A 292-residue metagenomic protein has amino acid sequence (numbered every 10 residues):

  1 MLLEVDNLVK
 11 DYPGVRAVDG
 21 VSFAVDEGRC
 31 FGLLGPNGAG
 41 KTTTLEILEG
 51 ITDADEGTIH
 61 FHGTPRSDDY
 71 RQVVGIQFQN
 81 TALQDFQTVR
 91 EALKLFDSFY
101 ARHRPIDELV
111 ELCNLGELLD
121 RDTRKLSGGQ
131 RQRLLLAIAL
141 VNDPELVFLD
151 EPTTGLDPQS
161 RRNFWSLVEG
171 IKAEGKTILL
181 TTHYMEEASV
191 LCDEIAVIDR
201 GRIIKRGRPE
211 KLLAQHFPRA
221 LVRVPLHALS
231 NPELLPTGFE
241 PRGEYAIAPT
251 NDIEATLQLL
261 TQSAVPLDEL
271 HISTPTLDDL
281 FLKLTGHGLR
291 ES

Functional and structural regions predicted by a protein language model:
M1-V9, H287-S292: ABC-family P-loop ATPase nucleotide-binding domain
L3, K10-L180, M185-D193, V197-D199 (+1 more regions): ABC transporter nucleotide-binding domains
H62, G75, A101, A214-P218 (+2 more regions): A generic structural signal for secondary-structure junctions that act as hinges or helix/strand caps at the edges
Y70, R208, P232, T256-L260: Hydrophobic side chains in well-ordered alpha-helices
V89, I106, P209, T274-L277: Structural motif detector for alpha-helix initiation sites
N163-N251: ABC transporter nucleotide-binding domain
D252-S292: C-terminal coupling/interaction segments
